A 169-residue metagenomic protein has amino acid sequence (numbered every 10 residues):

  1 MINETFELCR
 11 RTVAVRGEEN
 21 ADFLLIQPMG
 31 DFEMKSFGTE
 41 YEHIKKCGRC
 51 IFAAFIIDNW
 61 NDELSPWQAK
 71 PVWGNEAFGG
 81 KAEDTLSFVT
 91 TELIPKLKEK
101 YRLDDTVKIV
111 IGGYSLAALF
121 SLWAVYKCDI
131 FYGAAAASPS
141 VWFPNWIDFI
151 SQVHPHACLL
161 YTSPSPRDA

Functional and structural regions predicted by a protein language model:
M1-A14: N-terminal cap/lid segment of alpha/beta-hydrolase-fold proteins
T12, D22-E92, K96-R102: Serine-hydrolase catalytic machinery in alpha/beta-hydrolase-like enzymes
L103-G112: Alpha/beta-hydrolase fold nucleophile elbow
V110, G133-A135: Residue in the alpha/beta-hydrolase core beta-strand immediately N-terminal to the catalytic nucleophile
G113, A117: Gly/Ala-rich beta-loop-alpha elbow adjacent to hydrolase catalytic centers
A118-K127: Short glycine-enriched nucleophile-adjacent loop and the immediately C-terminal alpha-helix near the catalytic center
A135-W142: Active-site nucleophile loop of the alpha/beta-hydrolase fold
Y161-A169: Single conserved hydrophobic/aromatic residue that forms the stacking wall/gate of nucleotide- or nucleobase-binding
